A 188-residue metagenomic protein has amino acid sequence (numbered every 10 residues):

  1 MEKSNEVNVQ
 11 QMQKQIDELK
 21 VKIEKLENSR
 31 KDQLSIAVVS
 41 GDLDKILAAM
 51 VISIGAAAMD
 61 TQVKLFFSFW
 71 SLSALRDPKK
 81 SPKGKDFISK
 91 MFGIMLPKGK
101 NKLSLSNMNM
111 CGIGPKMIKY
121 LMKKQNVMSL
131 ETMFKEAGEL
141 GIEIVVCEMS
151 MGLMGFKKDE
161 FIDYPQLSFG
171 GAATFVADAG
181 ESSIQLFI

Functional and structural regions predicted by a protein language model:
M1-Q33: Long, leucine- and charge-enriched amphipathic alpha-helices that form heptad-repeat coiled-coil/leucine-zipper-like
I36-L47, L75-P78, L121-M122: Short, glycine-rich nucleotide/cofactor-binding loops
L47-L65: Histidine-anchored nucleotide/phosphate-binding helix
V63-F69, C147-E148: Short internal beta-strands
F67-D77: Short connector loops at secondary-structure junctions
S81-K85, I162-P165: Short, hinge-like loop/turn segments at secondary-structure boundaries
K83-M122, N126: A glycine-rich helix N-cap at a beta->alpha junction
C111-A173, A177: A charged, amphipathic interaction segment
